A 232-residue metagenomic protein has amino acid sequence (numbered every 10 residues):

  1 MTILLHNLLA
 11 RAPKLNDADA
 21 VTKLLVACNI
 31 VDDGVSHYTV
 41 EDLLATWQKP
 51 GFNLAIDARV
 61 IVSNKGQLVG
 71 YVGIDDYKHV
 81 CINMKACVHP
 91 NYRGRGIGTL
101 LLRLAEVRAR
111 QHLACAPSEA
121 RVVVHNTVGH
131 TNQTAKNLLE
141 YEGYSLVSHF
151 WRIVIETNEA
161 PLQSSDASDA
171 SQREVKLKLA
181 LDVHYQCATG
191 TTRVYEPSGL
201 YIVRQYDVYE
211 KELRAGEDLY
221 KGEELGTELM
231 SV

Functional and structural regions predicted by a protein language model:
M1-T2, D75-D169, I202-G216: Acyl-donor-binding surface of acyltransferase catalytic domains
L8-K23, S171-V175, V232: A short beta-loop-alpha structural element at the N-terminal edge of CoA-dependent acyl/N-acetyltransferase catalytic
R11, L15-N16, K23-C115, V128 (+1 more regions): Conserved donor-binding loop and adjoining core beta-sheet/short helix segment in diverse acyl/aminoacyl transferases
N16, A20, H79, H130-T134 (+1 more regions): Short alpha-helical
L24-A27, L138, E142, V194 (+1 more regions): Alpha-helical interaction/dimerization surfaces of two-component signaling modules
I56, E119-R121, E174-K178: Short, high-confidence coil segments that cap the C-terminus of an alpha-helix and link into the following beta-strand
W151-T192, E196-V232: C-terminal "cap" of GNAT-fold acetyltransferases
